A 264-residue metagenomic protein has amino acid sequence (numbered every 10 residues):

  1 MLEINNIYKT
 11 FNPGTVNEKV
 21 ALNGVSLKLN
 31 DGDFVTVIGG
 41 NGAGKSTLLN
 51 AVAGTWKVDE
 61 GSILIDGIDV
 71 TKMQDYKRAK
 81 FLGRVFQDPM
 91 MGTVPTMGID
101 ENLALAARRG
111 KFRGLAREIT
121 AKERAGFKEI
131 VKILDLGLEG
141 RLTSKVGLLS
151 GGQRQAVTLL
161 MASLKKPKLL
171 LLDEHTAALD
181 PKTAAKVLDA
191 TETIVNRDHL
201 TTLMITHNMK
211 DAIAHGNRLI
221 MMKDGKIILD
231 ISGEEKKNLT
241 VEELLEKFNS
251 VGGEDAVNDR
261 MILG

Functional and structural regions predicted by a protein language model:
M1, T10-G24, Q74: A short, flexible loop at the N-terminus of ABC-type nucleotide-binding domains that lies
T15, K57, D69-G83, M91 (+3 more regions): ABC ATPase NBD coupling module
I38-G40: The feature captures the beta-strand-to-loop junction immediately N-terminal to the Walker
A53: Helix-to-loop junction immediately C-terminal to a conserved catalytic motif
G61-I68, L229-I231: Conserved ABC transporter NBD signature motif
A162-S163: ABC ATPase C-loop
T206-H207: H-loop/switch region of ABC-family ATPase nucleotide-binding domains
K226-S250: Conserved beta-strand-loop-alpha-helix hinge in the C-terminal portion of ABC ATPase nucleotide-binding domains
